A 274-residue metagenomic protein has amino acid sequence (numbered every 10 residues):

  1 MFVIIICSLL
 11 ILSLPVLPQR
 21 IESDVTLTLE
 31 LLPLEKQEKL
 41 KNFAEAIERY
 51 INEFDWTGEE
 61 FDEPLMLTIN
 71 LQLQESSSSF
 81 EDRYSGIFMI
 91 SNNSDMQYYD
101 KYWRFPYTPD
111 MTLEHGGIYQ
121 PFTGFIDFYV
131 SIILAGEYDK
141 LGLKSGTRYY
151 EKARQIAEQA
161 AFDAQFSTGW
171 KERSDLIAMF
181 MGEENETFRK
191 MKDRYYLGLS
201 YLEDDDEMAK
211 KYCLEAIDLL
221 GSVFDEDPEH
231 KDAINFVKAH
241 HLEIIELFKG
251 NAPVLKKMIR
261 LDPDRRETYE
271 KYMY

Functional and structural regions predicted by a protein language model:
F2-S13: Bacterial N-terminal signal peptides
L14-P18: Sec/Tat signal peptide C-region and signal peptidase I cleavage site
Q19-S85, D95-Y98: Start-of-domain marker
T26, K211-Y274: A cross-kingdom marker for long, charged
E48-W56, S131, A135-D139, I245 (+1 more regions): Sec-exported extracytoplasmic/periplasmic mature domains
D82-L176: Acidic/His-rich structured neighborhood in mature extracellular/periplasmic domains
L134-A233: Extended amphipathic alpha-helical interaction segments
